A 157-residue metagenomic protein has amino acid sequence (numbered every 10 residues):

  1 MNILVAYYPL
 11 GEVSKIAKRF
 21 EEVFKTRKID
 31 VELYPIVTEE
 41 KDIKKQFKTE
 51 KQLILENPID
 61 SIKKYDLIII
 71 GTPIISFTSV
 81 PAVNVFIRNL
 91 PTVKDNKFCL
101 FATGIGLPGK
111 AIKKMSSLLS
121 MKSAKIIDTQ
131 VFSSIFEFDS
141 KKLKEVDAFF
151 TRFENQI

Functional and structural regions predicted by a protein language model:
M1-G71, F77-N89, F150-I157: N-terminal beta1-alpha1-beta2 submodule of the flavodoxin-like/Rossmannoid cofactor-binding fold
V13, S76, L107-P108, D139: Alpha-helix N-cap/loop-to-helix initiation residues
E40-I43, P108, F136: Generic structural signal for helix capping and beta-alpha/helix-loop junctions
E56-P58, K125-I157: Glycine-rich phosphate/pyrophosphate-binding loop and the adjoining helix
K63, V93, A124: Structured loop/turn residues at beta-strand edges in well-structured enzyme cores
A82-R88, I112-S116, K142-D147: Charged helix-capping and loop-helix junction motifs
N89-D95: Short, conserved loop/helix-junction motifs that constitute active-site signature segments in enzyme catalytic cores
C99-S134, K141: Short, glycine-/small-residue-rich phosphate/pyrophosphate-handling segment
